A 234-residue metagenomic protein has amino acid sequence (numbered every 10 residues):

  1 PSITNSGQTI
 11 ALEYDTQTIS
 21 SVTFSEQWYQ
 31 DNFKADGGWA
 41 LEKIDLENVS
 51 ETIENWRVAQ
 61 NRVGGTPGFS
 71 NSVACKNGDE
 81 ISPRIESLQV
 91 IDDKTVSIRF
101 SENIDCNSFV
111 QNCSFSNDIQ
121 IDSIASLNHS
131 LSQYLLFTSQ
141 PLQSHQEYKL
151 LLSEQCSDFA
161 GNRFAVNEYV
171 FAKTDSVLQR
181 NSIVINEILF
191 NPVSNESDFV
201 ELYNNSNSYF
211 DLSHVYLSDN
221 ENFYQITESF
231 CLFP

Functional and structural regions predicted by a protein language model:
P1-I53, A59-V63, V73-S101, D105-P234: Activation on beta-sandwich/Ig-like modules and their edge loops
